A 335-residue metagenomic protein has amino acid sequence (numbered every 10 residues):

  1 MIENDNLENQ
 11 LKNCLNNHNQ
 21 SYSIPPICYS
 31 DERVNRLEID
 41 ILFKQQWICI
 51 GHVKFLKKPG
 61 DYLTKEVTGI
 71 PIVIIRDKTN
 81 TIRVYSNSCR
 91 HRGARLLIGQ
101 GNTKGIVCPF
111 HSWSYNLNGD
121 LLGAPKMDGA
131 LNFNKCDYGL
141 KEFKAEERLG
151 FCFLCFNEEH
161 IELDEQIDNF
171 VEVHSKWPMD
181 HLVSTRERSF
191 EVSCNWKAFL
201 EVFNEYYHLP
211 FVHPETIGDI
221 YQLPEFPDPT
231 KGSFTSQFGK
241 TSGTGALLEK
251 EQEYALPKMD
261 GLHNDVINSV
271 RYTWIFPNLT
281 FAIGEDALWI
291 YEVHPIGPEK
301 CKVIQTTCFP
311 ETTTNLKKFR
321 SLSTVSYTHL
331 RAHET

Functional and structural regions predicted by a protein language model:
L11-P25, D180: Short, contiguous pre-domain boundary segments
I24-V67: Non-catalytic accessory segments flanking enzyme active sites
F55-E158, D164-E172: Rieske [2Fe-2S] iron-sulfur-binding domain
K141-H208: Extended catalytic-interface subdomain
E187-E253: Glycine-rich, aromatic-lined ligand/substrate-binding cores of catalytic and carbohydrate-binding domains
N264-T306: C-terminal structural cap/anchor segments
V293-Y327: Beta-strand/loop substructures that line and gate deep hydrophobic ligand-binding cavities in soluble
T328-T335: Conserved small/polar residues in nucleotide/adenosyl-binding loops
